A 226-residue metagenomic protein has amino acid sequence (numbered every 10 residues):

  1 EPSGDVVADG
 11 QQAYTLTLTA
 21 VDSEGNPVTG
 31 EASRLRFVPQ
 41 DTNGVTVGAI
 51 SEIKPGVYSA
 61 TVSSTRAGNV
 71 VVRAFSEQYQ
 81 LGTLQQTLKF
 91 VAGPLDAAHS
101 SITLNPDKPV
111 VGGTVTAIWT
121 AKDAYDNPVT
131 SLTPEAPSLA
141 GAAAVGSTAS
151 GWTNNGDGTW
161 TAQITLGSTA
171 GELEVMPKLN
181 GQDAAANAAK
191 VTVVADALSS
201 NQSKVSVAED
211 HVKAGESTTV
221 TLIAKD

Functional and structural regions predicted by a protein language model:
E1-T29, D41-T42, P55, R66-T130 (+2 more regions): Short S/T/G/P-enriched beta-strand
R34-A49, E135-S150: Short amphipathic beta-strand segments in non-cytosolic proteins
L35, Y58, Q86, P137 (+1 more regions): A broad, low-specificity signal marking well-ordered, structured residues that form hydrophobic/aromatic
I50, L104, W152-N154: Assembly/interface hotspot detector across virion components, adhesins/toxins, and nucleic-acid enzymes
I53-A60, N155-Q163: Aromatic sugar-binding surface patches on proteins that engage polysaccharides or sugar-phosphate polymers
